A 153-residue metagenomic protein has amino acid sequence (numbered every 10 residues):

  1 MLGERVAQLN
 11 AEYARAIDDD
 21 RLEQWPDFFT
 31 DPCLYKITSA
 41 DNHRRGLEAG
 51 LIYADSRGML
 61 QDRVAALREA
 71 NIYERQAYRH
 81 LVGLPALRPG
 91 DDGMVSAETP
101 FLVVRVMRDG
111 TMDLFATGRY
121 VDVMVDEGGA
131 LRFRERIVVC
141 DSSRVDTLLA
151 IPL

Functional and structural regions predicted by a protein language model:
M1-E23, D27-D31: Short, low-complexity N-terminal intrinsically disordered segments enriched in polar/charged residues
E4-A7, L51, G58, F115: A generic "alpha-helical surface" signal
Y13, W25, L60, A97 (+1 more regions): Hydrophobic pocket/interface hotspot
Y13-R15, R68-R75, R108-T111: Short helix-to-loop capping/linker segments positioned immediately adjacent to catalytic or ligand/cofactor-binding
D31-P100: A solvent-exposed, acidic/Ser-Thr-rich amphipathic alpha-helical stretch
L81, A86-L153: A beta-strand edge to alpha-helix "cap/lid" segment located at domain peripheries
